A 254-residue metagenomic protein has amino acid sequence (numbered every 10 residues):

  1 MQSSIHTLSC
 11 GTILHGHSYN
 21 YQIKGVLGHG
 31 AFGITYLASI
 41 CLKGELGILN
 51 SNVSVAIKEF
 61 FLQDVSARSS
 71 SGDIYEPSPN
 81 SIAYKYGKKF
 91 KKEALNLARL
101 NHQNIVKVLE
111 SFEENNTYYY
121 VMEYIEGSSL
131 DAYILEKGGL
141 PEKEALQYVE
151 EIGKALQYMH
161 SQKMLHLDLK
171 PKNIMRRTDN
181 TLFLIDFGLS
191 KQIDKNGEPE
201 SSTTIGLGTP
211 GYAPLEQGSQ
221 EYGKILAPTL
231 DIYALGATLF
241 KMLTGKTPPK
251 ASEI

Functional and structural regions predicted by a protein language model:
K24-G30, T35: Protein kinase glycine-rich loop
S69-R99: AlphaC helix of the eukaryotic protein kinase fold
S111: Activation-segment/catalytic-loop signature of the eukaryotic protein kinase fold
N115-S129, Y133: Conserved short submotifs of the Hanks-type protein kinase catalytic core that shape the nucleotide-binding pocket
Y148-V149: Activation segment signature within eukaryotic-like protein kinase domains
I152-M164: Protein kinase catalytic-loop region centered on the HRD/HxD motif
S201-Q217: Conserved activation segment of eukaryotic-like protein kinases, specifically the C-terminal portion of the activation
